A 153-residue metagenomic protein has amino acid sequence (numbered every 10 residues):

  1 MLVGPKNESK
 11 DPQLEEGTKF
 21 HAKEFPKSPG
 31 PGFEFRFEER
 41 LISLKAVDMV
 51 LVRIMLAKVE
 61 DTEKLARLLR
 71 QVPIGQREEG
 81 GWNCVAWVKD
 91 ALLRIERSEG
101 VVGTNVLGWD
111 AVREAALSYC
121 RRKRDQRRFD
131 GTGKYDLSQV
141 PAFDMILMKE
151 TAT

Functional and structural regions predicted by a protein language model:
L2-W82: Non-catalytic ligand/cofactor/substrate-binding and regulatory segments of enzyme domains
R70-T153: Activation targets extended, charge/polar-rich intrinsically disordered C-terminal tails
